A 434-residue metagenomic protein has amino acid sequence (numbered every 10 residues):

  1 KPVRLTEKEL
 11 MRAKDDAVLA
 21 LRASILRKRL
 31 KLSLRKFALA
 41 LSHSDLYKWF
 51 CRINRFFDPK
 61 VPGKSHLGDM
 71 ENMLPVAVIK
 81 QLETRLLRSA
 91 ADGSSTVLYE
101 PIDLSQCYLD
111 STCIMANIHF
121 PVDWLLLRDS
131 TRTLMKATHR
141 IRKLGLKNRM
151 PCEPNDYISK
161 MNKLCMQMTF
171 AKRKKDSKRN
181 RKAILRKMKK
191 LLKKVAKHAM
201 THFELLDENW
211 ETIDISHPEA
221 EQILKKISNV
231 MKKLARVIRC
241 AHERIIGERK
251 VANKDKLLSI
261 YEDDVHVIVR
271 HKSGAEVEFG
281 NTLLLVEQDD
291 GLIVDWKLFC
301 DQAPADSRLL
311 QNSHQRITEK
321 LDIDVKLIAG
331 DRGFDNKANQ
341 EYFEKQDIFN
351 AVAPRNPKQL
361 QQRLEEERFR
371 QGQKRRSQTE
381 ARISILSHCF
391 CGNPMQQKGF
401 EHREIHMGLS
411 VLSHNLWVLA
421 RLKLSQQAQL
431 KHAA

Functional and structural regions predicted by a protein language model:
K1-R22: Basic, short loop/linker segments at the boundary and entry of helix-turn-helix/winged-helix-like folds
P2-E7, K48-R55: Short amphipathic helix-turn modules centered on a small-residue break
L21-K31: Alpha-helical support elements that line or immediately flank enzyme active sites and cofactor-binding pockets
K31-K36, L41, R55-F56, K60 (+1 more regions): Anion-binding and metal-coordination hotspots
H43-Y47: Short, polar N-cap/turn motifs at the start of nucleic acid-interacting alpha helices
